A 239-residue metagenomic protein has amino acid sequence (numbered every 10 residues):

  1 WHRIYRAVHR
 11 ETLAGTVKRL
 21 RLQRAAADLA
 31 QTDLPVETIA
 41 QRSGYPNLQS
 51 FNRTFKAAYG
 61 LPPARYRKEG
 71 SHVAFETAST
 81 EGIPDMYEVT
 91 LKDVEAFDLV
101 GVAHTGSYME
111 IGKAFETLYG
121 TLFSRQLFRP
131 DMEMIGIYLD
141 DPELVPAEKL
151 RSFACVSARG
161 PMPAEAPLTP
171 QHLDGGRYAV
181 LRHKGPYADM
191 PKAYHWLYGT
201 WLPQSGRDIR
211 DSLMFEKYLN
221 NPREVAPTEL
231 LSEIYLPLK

Functional and structural regions predicted by a protein language model:
R3-A7, E11-R19, Q23, A27-A30 (+1 more regions): A solvent-exposed interaction/effector surface
